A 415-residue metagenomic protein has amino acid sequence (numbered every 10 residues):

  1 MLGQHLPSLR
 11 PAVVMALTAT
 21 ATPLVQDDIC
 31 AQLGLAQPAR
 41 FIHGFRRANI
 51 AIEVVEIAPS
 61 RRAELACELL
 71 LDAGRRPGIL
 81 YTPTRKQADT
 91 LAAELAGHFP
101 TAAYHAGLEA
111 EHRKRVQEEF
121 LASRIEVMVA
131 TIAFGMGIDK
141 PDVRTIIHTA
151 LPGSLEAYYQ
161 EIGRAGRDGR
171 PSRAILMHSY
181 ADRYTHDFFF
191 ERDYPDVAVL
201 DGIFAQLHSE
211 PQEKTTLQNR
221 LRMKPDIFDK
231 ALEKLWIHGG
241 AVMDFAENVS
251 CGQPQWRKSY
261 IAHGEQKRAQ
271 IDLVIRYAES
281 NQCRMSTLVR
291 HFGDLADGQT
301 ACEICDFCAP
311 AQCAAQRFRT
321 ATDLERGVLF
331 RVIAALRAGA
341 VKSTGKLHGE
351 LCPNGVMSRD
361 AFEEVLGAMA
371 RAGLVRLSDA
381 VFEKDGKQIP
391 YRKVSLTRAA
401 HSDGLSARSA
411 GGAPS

Functional and structural regions predicted by a protein language model:
M1-A205, T215-T216, E233, G239-Q255: Helicase motor core with emphasis on the C-terminal RecA-like subdomain
D196-R276, N281-S415: Accessory DNA-binding and partner-docking regions appended to nucleic-acid-acting proteins, especially the terminal
